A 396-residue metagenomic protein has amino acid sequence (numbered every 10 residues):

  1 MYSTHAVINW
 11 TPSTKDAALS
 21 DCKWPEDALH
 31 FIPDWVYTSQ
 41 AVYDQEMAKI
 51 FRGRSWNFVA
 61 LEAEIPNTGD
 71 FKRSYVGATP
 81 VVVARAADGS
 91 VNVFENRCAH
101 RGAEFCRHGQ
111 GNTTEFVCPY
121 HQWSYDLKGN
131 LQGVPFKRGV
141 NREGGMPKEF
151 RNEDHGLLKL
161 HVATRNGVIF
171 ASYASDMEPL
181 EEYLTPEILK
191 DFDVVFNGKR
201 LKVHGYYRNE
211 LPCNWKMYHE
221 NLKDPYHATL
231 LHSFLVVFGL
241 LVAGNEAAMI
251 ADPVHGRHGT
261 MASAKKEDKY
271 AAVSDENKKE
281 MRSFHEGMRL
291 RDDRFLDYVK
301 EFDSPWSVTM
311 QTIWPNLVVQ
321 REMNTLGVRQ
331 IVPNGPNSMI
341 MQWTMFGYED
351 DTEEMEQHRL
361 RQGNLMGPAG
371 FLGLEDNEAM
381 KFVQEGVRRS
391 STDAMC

Functional and structural regions predicted by a protein language model:
M1-L19: Basic/polar N-terminal segments that are highly enriched at the extreme N-terminus, encompassing both cleavable
S3, R85, S90, N96 (+1 more regions): C-terminal catalytic domain of Rieske-type non-heme iron oxygenases
S13-I32, K199: Short, contiguous pre-domain boundary segments
P25-E26, H30-G77, V81-V82: Non-catalytic accessory segments flanking enzyme active sites
G53-E64, N141-M146, M310-P315: Short Pro/Gly-enriched beta-strand edge/turn motifs at strand-loop
V59-N67, F150-N152, W306-M310, T344: Short linear motifs in intrinsically disordered
E64-S175, E182, P186: Rieske [2Fe-2S] iron-sulfur-binding domain
